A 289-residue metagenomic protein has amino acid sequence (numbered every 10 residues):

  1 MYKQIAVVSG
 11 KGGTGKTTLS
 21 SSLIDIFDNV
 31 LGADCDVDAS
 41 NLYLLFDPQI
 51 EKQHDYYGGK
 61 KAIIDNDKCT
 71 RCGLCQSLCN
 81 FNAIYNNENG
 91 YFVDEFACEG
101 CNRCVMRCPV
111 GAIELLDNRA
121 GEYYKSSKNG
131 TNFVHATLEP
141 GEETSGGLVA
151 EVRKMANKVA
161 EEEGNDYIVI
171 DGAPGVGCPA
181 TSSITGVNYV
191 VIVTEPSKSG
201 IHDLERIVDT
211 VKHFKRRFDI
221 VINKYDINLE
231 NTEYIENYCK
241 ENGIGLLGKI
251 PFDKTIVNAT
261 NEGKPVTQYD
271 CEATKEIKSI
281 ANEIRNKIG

Functional and structural regions predicted by a protein language model:
M1-F27: Walker A (P-loop) phosphate-binding motif
V30-Y43, D117-E122: Short beta-strand-centered segment that lines the nucleotide-binding/catalytic pocket of NTP-utilizing
D36, L138-P140, T144, R153-P179: Switch II (G3) loop of P-loop NTPases
V37-A39, G175, S197-S199, Y225-L229 (+1 more regions): Conserved nucleotide-binding/hydrolysis micro-motifs of P-loop NTPases
S40-G58, S126-S127: P-loop NTPase switch/communication element
I63-N82, F92-A112: Cysteine-centered iron-sulfur cluster-binding motifs in ferredoxin-type domains/subunits of redox enzymes
P179-K198: Inter-motif core of Ras-like GTPase G domains
T210-G289: C-terminal lobe/tail of nucleotide-utilizing enzymes
